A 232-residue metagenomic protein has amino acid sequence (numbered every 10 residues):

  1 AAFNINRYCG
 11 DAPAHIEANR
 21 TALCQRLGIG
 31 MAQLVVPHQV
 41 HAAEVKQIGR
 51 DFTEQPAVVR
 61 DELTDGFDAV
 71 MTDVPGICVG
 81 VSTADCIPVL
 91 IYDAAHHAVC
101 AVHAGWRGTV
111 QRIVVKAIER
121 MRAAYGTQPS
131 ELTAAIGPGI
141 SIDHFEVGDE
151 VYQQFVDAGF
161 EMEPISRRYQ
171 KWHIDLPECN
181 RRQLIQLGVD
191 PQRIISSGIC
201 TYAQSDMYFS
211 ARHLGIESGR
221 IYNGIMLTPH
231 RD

Functional and structural regions predicted by a protein language model:
A1-D232: Active-site microenvironment for binding and transforming phosphate-containing groups
